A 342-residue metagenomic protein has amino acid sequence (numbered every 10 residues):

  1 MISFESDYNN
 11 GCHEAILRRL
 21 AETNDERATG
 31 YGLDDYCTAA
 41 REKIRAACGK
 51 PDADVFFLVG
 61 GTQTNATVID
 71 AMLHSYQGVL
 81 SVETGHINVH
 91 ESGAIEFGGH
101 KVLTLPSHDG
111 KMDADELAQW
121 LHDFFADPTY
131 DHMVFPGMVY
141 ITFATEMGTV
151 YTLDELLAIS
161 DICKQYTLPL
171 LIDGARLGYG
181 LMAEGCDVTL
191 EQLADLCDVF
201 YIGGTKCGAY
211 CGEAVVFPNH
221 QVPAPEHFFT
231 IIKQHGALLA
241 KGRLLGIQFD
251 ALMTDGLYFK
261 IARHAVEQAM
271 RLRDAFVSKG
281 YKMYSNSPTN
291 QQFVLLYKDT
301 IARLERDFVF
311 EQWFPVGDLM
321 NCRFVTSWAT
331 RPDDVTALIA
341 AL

Functional and structural regions predicted by a protein language model:
H13-G61, E83-N88, A94: Conserved N-terminal alpha-helix of the aminotransferase class I/II PLP-enzyme fold
A71-V89, A118: Conserved PLP-anchoring active-site segment centered on the Schiff-base-forming lysine
H74-Y76, M270-L342: Conserved C-terminal alpha-helix-loop-beta "cap" of PLP-dependent enzymes that closes/shapes the active-site mouth
G99-G137, I141-E146, Y151-A158: PLP-dependent aminotransferase-class I/II
V102-L103, L170-I172, M283, F310: Hydrophobic beta-strand scaffold residues
H108, F135-P136, T142-T145, V150 (+2 more regions): Active-site C-terminal subdomain of aminotransferase-like
Y151-A183: Catalytic PLP-binding core of fold-type I/II PLP enzymes
